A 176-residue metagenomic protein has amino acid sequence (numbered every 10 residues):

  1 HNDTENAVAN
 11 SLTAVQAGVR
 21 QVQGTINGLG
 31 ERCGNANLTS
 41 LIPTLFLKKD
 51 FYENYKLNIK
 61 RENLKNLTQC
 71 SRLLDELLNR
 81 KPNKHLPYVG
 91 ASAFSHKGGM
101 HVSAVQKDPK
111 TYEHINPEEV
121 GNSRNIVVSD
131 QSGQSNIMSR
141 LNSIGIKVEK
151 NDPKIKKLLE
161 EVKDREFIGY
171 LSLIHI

Functional and structural regions predicted by a protein language model:
H1-E5, I26-N27: Active-site beta-loop-alpha junctions enriched in small/polar residues
E5-A17: Catalytic cores of alpha/beta
A7-N10, G34-S40, G133, I137: Catalytic-loop motifs flanking and including active-site residues across diverse enzymes
G18, L41, L141: Conserved, mostly hydrophobic/aromatic
V19-G34: Glycine-rich phosphate-binding active-site loops on the catalytic face of alpha/beta enzymes
G30-E53: C-terminal helical cap(s) of enzyme catalytic domains, especially alpha/beta-barrels
Y52-L173: A mid-to-C-terminal "edge-of-domain" accessory segment
